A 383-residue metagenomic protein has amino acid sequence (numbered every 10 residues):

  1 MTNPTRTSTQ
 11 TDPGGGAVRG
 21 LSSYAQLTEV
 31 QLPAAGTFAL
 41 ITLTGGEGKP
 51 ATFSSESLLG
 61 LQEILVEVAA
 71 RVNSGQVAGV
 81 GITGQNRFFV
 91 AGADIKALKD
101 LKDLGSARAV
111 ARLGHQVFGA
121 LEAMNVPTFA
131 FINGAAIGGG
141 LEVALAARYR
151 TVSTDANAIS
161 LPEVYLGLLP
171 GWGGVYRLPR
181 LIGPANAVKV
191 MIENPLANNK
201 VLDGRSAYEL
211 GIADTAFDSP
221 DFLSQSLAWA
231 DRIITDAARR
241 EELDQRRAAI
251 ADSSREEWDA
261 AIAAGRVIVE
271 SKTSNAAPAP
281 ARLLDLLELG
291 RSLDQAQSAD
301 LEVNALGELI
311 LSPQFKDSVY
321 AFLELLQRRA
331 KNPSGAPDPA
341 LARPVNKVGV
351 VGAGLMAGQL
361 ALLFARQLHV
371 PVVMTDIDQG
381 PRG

Functional and structural regions predicted by a protein language model:
T2-L40, T44, K49, E142 (+4 more regions): Amphipathic alpha-helical segments at domain termini/boundaries
G36-G45, L58-G105, Q116-N133, S153-A158 (+1 more regions): A structural preference for short, pocket-lining loop segments at secondary-structure junctions
S57-L61, V110-L113, E302: Hydrophobic alpha-helical membrane-association signature
I82, D94, V143-A144, A207 (+1 more regions): Hydrophobic/aromatic residues within transmembrane alpha-helices of multi-pass small-molecule transporters
L104-E241, V351: Conserved catalytic cores of soluble enzyme domains, especially glycine-rich substrate-binding beta-alpha loops
A305-K316: Long amphipathic alpha-helix in the N-terminal Rossmann-like dinucleotide-binding domain of NAD(P)-dependent
L341-G383: Phosphate-binding active sites in nucleotide-utilizing proteins
